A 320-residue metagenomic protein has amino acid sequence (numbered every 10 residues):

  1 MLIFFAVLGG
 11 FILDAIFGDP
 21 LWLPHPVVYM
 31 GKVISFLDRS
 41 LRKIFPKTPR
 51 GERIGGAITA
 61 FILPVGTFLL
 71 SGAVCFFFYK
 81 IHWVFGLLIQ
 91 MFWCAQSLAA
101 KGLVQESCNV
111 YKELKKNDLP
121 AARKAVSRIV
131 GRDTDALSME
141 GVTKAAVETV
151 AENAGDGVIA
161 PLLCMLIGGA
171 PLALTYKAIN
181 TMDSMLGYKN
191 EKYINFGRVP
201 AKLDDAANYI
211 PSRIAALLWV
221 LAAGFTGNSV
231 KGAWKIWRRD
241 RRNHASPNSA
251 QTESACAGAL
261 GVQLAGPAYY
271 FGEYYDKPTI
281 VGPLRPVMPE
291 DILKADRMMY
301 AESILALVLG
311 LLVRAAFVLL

Functional and structural regions predicted by a protein language model:
M1-T175, I179, G187-L320: Hydrophobic alpha-helical transmembrane segments
S184: Glycine-rich phosphate/dinucleotide-binding loop and adjoining beta-alpha-beta core of small-molecule
